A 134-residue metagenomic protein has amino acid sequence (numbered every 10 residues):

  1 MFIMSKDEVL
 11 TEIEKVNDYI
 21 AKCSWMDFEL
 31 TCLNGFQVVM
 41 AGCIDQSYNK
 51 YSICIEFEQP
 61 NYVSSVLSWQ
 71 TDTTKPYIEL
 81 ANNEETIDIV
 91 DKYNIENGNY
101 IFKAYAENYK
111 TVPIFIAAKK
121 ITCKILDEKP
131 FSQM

Functional and structural regions predicted by a protein language model:
F2-M134: Surface-exposed, interaction-prone regions used to assemble/regulate multi-protein complexes
